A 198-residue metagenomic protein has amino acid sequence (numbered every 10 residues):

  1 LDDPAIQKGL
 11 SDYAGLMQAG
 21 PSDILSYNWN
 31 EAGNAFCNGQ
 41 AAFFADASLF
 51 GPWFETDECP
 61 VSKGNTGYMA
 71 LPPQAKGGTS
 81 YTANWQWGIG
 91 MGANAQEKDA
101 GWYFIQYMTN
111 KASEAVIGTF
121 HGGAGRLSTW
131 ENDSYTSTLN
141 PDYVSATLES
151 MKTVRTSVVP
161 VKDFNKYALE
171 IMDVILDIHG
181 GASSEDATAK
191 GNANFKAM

Functional and structural regions predicted by a protein language model:
L1-D2, D23-Y27, W53, V116-T119 (+2 more regions): Short, hydrophobic secondary-structure boundary micro-motifs
L1-K8, T56-V61, A70-T82, T129-L139: Short, solvent-exposed loop/beta-turn-alpha elements that line the ligand-binding surface or hinge of extracytoplasmic
L1-S26, L71: Glycine-centered hinge/linker elements that transmit conformational signals in sensory and ligand-binding systems
I6-Y13, A32, F50, E97-G101 (+6 more regions): Stable alpha-helical elements in mature extracytoplasmic
A14-N28, Q40, E58-T66: A local structural motif
G33, N38, L49-E58, W87-N165: Mature extracytoplasmic/periplasmic domains
A42-A47: Paired acidic/hydrophobic, glycine-rich loop segments that form the ligand-binding mouth/hinge of periplasmic-binding
T82, A124-G125, Y143-K196: C-terminal capping/gating helix-and-loop segments adjacent to ligand/active sites or protein-protein/ligand interfaces
